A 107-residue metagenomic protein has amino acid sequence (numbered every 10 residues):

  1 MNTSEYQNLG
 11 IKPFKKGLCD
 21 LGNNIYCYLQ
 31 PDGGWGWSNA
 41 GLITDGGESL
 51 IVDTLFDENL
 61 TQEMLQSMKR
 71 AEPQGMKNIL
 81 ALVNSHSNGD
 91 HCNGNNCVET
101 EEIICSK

Functional and structural regions predicted by a protein language model:
M1-I25: N-terminal amphipathic/basic leader segments beginning at the initiator methionine
S4-E5, C27-P31, L80-V83: Short, flexible loop segments at the rims of nucleotide/cofactor-binding pockets, characterized by
G10-I11, Y28, N84, G89: Intrinsically disordered, low-complexity regions enriched for glutamine and histidine
L18-K69: Conserved beta-strand hairpin/beta-sheet module of binuclear metal-dependent hydrolase folds, prominently
Q30-P31, T54-L55, S85-S87, S106-K107: Active-site-proximal beta-strand/loop segments in catalytic clefts of secreted hydrolases
E48, N59-C105: Active-site metal-binding motif and surrounding structural segment of the metallo-beta-lactamase
